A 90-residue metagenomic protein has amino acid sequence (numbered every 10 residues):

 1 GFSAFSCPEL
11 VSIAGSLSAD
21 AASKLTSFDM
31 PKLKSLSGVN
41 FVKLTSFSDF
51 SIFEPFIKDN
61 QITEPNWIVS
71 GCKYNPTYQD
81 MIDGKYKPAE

Functional and structural regions predicted by a protein language model:
G1-A89: Concave beta-strand-loop units of leucine-rich repeat
